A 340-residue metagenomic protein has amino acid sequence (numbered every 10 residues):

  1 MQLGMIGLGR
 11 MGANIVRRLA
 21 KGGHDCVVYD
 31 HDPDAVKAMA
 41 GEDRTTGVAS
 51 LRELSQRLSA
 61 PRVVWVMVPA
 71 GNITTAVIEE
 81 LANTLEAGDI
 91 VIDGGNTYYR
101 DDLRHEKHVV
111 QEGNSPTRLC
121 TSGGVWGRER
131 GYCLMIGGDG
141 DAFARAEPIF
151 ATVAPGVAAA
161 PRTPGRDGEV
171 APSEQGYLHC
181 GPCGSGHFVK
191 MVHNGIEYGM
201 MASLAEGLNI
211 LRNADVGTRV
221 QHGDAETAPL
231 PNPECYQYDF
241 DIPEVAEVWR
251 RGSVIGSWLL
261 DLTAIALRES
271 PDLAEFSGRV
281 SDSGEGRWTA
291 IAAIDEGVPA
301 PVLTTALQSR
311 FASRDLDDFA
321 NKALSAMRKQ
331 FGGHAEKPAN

Functional and structural regions predicted by a protein language model:
M1-V63, T84, G88, V125-E129 (+1 more regions): NAD(P)+-binding Rossmann beta1-loop-alpha1 motif at the extreme N-terminus of oxidoreductases
C26-V28, R118, G297: Short beta-strand "acidic-cap" motif of Rossmann-like dinucleotide-binding folds
G47-A49, D93, Q111, S115-L119 (+3 more regions): General beta-strand structural signal in soluble alpha/beta enzymes
V64-E80, Y98-D101: Beta-loop-alpha module in the N-terminal Rossmann-like domain of NAD(P)-dependent dehydrogenases, especially those
M67-A70, N96, T121, A154: Short glycine-/small-residue-rich Rossmann-like dinucleotide-binding loops
A87-I90, G94-F143: Rossmann-fold NAD(P)-binding glycine/threonine-rich loop
M135, R145, V157-H334: Helical "substrate-binding/catalytic lid" subdomain of Rossmann-like NAD(P)-dependent dehydrogenases/reductases
